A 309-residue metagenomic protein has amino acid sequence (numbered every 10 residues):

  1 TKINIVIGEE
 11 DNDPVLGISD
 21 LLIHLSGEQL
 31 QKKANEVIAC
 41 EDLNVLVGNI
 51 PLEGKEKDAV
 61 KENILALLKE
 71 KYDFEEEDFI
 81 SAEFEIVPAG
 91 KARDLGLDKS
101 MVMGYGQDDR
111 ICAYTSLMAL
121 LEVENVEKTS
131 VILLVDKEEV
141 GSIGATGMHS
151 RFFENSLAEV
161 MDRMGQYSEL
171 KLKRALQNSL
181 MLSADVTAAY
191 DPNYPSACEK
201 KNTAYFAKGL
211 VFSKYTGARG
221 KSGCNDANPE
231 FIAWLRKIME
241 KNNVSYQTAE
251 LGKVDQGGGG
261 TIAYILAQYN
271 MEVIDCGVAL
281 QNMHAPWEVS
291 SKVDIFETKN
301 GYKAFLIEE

Functional and structural regions predicted by a protein language model:
T1-E309: N-terminal hydrophobic/helix-forming segments and targeting peptides
